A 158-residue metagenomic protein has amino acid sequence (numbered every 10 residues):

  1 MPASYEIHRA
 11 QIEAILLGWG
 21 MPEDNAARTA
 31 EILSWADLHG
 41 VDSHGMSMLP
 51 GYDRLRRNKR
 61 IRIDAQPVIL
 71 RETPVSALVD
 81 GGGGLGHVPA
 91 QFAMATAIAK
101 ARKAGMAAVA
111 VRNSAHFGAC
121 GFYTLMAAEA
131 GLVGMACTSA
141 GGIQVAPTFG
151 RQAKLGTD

Functional and structural regions predicted by a protein language model:
M1, I32-W35: N-terminal amphipathic/basic leader segments beginning at the initiator methionine
M1-W19: Generic N-terminal amphipathic, Lys/Arg-enriched alpha-helix
M21-A26: Helix N-cap / loop-to-helix initiation motif
W35-L49: N-terminal amphipathic, basic helical "cap/leader" segment at the start of enzyme domains
G45-I98: Active-site cofactor/substrate anionic-group-binding motifs, chiefly glycine- and Lys/Arg-rich phosphate-binding loops
T96-V109: Conserved catalytic cysteine-centered active-site region of acyl-thioester-dependent Claisen-condensing enzymes
M106-D158: Glycine-rich anion/phosphate-binding loop at the beta-strand->alpha-helix junction
